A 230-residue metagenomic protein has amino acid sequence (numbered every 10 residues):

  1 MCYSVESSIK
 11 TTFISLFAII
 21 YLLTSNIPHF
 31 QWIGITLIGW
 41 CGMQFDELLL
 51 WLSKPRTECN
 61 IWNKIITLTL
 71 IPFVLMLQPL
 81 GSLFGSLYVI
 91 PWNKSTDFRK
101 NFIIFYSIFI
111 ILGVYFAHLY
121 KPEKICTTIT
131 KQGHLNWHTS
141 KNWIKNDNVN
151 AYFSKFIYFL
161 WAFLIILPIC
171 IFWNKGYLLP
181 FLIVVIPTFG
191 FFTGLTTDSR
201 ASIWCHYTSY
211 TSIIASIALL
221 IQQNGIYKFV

Functional and structural regions predicted by a protein language model:
M1-F17: Hydrophobic transmembrane alpha-helical segments in integral membrane proteins
A18-L22, G42, D46-W62, L68-F105 (+1 more regions): Internal transmembrane alpha-helix with an interfacial aromatic "cap," most often the third helix
A18-L22, W137-I183, T188-T196: Alpha-helical transmembrane segments in multipass membrane proteins, preferentially the mid-helix core
I20-I27, G85-N93, I169-K175, L220-N224: Structural signal for the C-terminal ends of transmembrane alpha-helices and the immediately following loop
L23-S25, L49-T57, F116-I125, F172-W173 (+1 more regions): Juxtamembrane "helix-exit" motif on the non-cytosolic side of transmembrane helices
P28-L37, D97-I104, K175-V185, C205-S209: Membrane-interfacial loop-to-transmembrane alpha-helix junctions, especially the N-terminal start
F84-I165: Membrane-proximal helix-loop-helix units in multi-pass membrane proteins
I171-V230: C-terminal transmembrane-bundle signature of multipass membrane proteins, characterized by strong activation on
